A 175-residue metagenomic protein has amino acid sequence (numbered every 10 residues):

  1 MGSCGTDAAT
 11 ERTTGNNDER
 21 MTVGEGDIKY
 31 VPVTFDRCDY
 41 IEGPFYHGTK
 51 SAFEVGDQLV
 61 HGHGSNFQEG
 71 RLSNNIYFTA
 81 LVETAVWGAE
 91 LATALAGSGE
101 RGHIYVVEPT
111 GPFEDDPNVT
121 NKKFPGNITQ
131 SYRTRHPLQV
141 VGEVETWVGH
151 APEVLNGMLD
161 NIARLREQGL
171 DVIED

Functional and structural regions predicted by a protein language model:
M1-S3, G62, I76: Intrinsic disorder/low-complexity segments
G2-R20, G24-D27, Y40, K50 (+2 more regions): Active-site and NAD+-binding cores of ADP-ribose-processing enzymes
D27-V33, A89-A92: Short alpha-helical segments and helix-capping/turn motifs at coil-helix boundaries
V33-D39: Short boundary motifs at domain starts and secondary-structure transition points
Y40-F45, L72-I76, L91, E100-I104: Short, surface-exposed beta-edge/turn micro-motifs
G48-K50, A80: Pocket-edge structural micro-motifs
K50-R71: Short aromatic-glycine-(Arg/Gly/Cys) micro-motifs in beta-strand/loop hairpins
S65-L95: Extended catalytic/binding region for NAD+/ADP-ribose chemistry, centered on the ART fold
